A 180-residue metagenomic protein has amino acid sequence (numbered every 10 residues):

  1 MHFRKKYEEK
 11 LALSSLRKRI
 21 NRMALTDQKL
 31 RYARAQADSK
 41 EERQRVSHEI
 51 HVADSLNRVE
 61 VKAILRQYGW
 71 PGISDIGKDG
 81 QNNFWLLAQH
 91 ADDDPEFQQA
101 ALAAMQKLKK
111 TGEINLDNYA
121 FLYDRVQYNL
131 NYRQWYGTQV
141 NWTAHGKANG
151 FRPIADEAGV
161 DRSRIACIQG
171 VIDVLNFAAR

Functional and structural regions predicted by a protein language model:
M1, Y119-N129, I154, A179-R180: Alpha-helical solenoid repeat scaffolds
M1-Q81, H90-D92, K109-E113, L122: Preference for long, solvent-exposed alpha-helical segments and helix-linker "stalks"
I64-L65, Q98-Q106: Alpha-helical repeat scaffolds
I76-N83, L122-Q134, T143: Charge-rich, acidic-biased intrinsically disordered regions
D93-F97: Short coil/turn connectors between adjacent alpha-helices in alpha-solenoid helical repeat scaffolds
G112, N118, L130-Y132, V140-F151: Alpha-helical protein-protein interaction modules
G137, N141-R180: A cross-kingdom marker for long, charged
